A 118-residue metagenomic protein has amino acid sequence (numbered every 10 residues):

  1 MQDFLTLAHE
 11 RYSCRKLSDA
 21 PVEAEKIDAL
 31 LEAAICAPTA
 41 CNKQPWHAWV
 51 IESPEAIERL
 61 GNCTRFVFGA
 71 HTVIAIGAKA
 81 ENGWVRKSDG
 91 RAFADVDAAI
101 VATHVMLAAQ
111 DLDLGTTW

Functional and structural regions predicted by a protein language model:
M1-W118: Acidic, surface-exposed loops and disordered segments
